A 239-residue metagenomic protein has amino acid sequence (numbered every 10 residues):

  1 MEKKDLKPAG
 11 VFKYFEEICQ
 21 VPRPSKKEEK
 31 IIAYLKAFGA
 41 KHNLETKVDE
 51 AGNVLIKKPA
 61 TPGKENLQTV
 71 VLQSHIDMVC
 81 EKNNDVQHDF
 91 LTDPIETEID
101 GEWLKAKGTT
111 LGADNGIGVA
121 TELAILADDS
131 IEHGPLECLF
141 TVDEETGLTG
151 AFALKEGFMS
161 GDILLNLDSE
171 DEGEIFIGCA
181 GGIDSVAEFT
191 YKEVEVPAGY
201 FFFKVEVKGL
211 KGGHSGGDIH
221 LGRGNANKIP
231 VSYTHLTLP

Functional and structural regions predicted by a protein language model:
E2-E102: Acidic/His- and Gly-rich active-site-bordering loop/insert found across diverse amide/peptide-bond hydrolases
L6-K13, K26, K30, Y34 (+7 more regions): Conserved active-site and cofactor/substrate-binding residues in soluble primary-metabolism enzymes
I18-V21, D128-D129, Y233: Change "in soluble alpha/beta enzymes" to "in soluble alpha/beta proteins
V21, S25, K105-D114, E174-I175 (+1 more regions): Flexible, glycine/proline-enriched loop segments at strand-loop-helix junctions that form or flank small-ligand binding
K58, S74, I99, G108 (+2 more regions): Pocket-edge structural micro-motifs
K64-T146, A151-K155, G161-D162, F202: Active-site metal-coordination/substrate-binding segment of hydrolases, especially metallo-dependent peptidases
E137-G213, G217-G222, A226: Fold-level recognition of mixed alpha/beta catalytic cores in primary-metabolism enzymes, strongest
T234-P239: Conserved small/polar residues in nucleotide/adenosyl-binding loops
